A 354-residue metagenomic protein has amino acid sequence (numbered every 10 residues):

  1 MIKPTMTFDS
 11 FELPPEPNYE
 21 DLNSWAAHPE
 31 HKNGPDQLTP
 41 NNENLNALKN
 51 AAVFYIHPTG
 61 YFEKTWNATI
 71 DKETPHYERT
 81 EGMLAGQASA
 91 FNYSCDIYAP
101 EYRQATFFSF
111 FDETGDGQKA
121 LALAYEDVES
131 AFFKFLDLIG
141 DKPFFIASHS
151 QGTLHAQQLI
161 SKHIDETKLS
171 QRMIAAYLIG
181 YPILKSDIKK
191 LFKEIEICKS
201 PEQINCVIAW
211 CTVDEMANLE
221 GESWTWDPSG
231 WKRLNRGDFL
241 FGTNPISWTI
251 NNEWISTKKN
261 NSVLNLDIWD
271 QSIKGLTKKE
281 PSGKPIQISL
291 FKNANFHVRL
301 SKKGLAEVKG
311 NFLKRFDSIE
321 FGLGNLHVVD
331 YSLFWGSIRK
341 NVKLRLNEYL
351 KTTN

Functional and structural regions predicted by a protein language model:
M1-E43: Basic, amphipathic N-terminal segments that precede the first structured/catalytic domain
I2-P17, H57-P143, A306-N354: Active-site catalytic motif of lipid deacylating hydrolases and related acyltransferases
P35-N50, A85-F91: Short amphipathic alpha-helices and their capping/turn segments at secondary-structure boundaries
N50-P58: Short beta-strand element of the alpha/beta-hydrolase
H57-T59, E101-A105, H149-S150, I179-P182 (+1 more regions): Active-site-proximal beta-strand/loop segments in catalytic clefts of secreted hydrolases
D127-I139, K162-R315, E348, T352: Surface cap/lid and interfacial helix-loop subdomains adjacent to catalytic sites that gate substrate access
A147-G152, A156: Gly/Ala-rich beta-loop-alpha elbow adjacent to hydrolase catalytic centers
Q157-S161: Short, hydrophobic alpha-helix immediately C-terminal to the catalytic nucleophile
